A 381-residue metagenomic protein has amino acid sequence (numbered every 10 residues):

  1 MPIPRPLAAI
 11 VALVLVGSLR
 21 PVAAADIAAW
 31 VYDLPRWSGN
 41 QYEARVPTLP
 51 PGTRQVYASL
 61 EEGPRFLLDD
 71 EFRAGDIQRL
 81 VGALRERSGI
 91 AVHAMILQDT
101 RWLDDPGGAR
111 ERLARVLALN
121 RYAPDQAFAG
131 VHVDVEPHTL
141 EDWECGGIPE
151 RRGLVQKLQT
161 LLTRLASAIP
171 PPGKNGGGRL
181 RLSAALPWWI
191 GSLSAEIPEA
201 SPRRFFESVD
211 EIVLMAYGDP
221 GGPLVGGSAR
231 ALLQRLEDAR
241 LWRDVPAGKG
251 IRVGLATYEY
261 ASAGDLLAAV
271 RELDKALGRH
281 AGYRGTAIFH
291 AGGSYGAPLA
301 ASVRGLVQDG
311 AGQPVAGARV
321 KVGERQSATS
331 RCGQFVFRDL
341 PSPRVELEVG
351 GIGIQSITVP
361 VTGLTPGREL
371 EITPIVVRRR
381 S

Functional and structural regions predicted by a protein language model:
A23-L49, T53, S59: Boundary/entry segment of secreted carbohydrate-active catalytic domains
A29-L34, A91-R101, V155-P198, G248-Y260: Aromatic-lined carbohydrate-recognition surfaces of secreted/lumenal glycan-active proteins
Y57, V116-G153: Active-site groove signature of glycoside hydrolases
A58-R65, A129, V135-T139, P198-A231 (+1 more regions): Aromatic- and acid-rich polysaccharide-binding/catalytic face of secreted or lumenal carbohydrate-active enzymes
Y217-P223, A239-A300: Substrate-binding cleft of secreted/luminal carbohydrate-active enzymes
A300-G317: Structural motif
P314-D339: Short, acidic Ser/Thr/Gly-rich low-complexity loop/linker segments typical of extracellular and cell-surface proteins
E348-V361: A short, solvent-exposed loop/turn motif at the edges and junctions of modular extracellular/periplasmic domains
